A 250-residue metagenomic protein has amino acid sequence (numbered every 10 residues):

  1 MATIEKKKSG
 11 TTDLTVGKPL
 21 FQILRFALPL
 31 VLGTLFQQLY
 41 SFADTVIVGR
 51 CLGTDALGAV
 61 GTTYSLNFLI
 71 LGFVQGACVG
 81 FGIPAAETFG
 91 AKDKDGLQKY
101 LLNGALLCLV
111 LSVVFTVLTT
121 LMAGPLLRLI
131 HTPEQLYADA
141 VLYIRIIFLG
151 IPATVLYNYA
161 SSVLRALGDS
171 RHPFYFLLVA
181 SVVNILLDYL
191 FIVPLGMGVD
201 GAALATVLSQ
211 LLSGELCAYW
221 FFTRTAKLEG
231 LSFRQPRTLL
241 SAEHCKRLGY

Functional and structural regions predicted by a protein language model:
M1-A27, A85-G150, P194-Y250: Short alpha-helical transmembrane segments in multi-pass integral membrane proteins
V16, L20-L39, A43, L66 (+4 more regions): Residue-level signal for short hydrophobic patches within transmembrane helices of multi-pass membrane transporters
V31, L35, L39, A43 (+9 more regions): Generic alpha-helical transmembrane segments of integral inner-membrane proteins, especially permease/transport modules
L35, L39-G58, L127-E134, L190-M197 (+1 more regions): Helix-terminus/linker motif at the lipid-water interface of multi-pass membrane proteins
T45, G82-I83, A123-G124, S161 (+1 more regions): Interfacial helix-capping/hinge residues at the ends of transmembrane alpha-helices
L52-S65, I144, A203: Small-residue hotspots at the loop-to-helix junctions and early N-terminal turns of transmembrane alpha-helices
L57-V117, T154-P173: Small-residue-rich hydrophobic transmembrane alpha-helices
D95, C108, V163-Y189, D200 (+1 more regions): Alpha-helical transmembrane segments of multi-pass membrane transporters/permeases
